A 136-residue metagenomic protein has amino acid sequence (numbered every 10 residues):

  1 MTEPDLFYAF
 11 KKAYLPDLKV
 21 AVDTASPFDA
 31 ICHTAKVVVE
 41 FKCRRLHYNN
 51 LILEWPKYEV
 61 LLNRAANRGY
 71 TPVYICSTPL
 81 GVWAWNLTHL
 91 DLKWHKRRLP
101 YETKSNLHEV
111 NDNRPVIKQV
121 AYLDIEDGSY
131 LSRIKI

Functional and structural regions predicted by a protein language model:
M1-T24, V82: Acidic-basic catalytic patches of nuclease active cores, encompassing PD-(D/E)XK and other metal-cofactor nuclease
L15-P16, H33-V37, R68-Y70: Short glycine/proline-enriched coil/turn segments at helix->beta-strand junctions
D23, F41-K42, I75-T78: Short His-Asn-centered micro-motif
A30-H47: Conserved catalytic cores of phosphodiester-cleaving nucleases, focusing on short active-site segments
R44-N67: Mg2+/Mn2+-dependent nuclease catalytic core
A65-D91: Nucleic-acid nuclease catalytic cores
W83-I136: Intrinsically disordered, low-complexity terminal regions enriched in charged/polar residues
